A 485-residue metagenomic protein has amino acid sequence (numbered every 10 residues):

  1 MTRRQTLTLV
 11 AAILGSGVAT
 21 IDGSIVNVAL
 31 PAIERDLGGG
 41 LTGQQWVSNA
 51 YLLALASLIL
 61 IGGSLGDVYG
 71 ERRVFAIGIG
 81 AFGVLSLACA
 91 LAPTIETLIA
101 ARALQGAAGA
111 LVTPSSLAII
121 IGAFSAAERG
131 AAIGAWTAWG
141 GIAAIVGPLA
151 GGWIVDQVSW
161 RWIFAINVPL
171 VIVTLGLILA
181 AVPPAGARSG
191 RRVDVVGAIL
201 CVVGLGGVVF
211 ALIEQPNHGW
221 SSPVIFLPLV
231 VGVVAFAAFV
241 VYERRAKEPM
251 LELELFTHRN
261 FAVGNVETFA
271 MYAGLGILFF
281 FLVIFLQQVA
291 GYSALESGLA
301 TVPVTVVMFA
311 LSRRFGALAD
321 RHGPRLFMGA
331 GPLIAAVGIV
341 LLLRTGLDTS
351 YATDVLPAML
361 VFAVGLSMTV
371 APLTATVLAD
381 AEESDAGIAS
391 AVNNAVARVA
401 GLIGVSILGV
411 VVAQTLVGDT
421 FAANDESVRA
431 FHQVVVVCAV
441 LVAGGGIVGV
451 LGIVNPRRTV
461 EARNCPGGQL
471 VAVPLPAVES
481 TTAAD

Functional and structural regions predicted by a protein language model:
M1-A180, L311, F315, R321-H322 (+5 more regions): Transmembrane-helix bundle of Major Facilitator Superfamily
M1-R4, G452-D485: Intrinsic disorder in cytosolic terminal tails and internal cytosolic loops of multi-pass membrane transporters
Q5-I21, V26-V28, L41, V47-S48 (+7 more regions): 12-transmembrane solute porter fold
I95, S159, G186-G190, Q215-S221 (+1 more regions): Membrane-interface helix caps and helix-loop-helix hairpins in membrane proteins
A127, V173-V202, R244-R259, D320-R321 (+3 more regions): Flexible interhelical linker loops that connect adjacent transmembrane helices in multi-pass membrane transporters
V168-A187, V202-E214, V231-A246, G445-N455: C-terminal membrane-cytosol helix-exit motif in multi-pass small-molecule transporters
F210-G219, V377: Juxtamembrane C-cap of transmembrane helices in multi-pass membrane transport proteins
